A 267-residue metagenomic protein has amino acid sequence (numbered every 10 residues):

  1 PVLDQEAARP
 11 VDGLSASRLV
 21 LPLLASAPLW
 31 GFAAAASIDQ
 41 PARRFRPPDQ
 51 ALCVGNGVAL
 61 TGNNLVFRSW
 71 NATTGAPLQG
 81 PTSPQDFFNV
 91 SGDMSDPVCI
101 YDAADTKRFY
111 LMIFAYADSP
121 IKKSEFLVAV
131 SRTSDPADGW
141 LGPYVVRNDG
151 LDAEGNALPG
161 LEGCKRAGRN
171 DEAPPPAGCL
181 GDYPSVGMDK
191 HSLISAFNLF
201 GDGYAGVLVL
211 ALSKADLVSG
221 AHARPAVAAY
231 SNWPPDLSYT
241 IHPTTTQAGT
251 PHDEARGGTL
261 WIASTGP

Functional and structural regions predicted by a protein language model:
P1-P267: C-terminal PAP-associated
